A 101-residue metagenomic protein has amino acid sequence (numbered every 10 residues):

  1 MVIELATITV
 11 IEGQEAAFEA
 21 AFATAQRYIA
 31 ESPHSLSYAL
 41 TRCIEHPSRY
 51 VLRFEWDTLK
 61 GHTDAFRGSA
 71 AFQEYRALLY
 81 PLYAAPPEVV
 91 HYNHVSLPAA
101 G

Functional and structural regions predicted by a protein language model:
V2, A39-V51, R76-G101: Glycine-rich beta-strand-turn "strand-cap" elements at beta-sheet edges
I3-I8: Active-site-flanking beta-strand signature of metal-NTP-handling nucleotidyl enzymes and homologous cyclase-like
T9, T41, R53-E55: Short hydrophobic/aromatic beta-strand micro-patches that form the beta-sheet surface supporting nucleotide- or nucleic
V10-F18: Short, surface-exposed ligand-recognition loops at beta-strand->loop->(often short) alpha-helix junctions that present
E12, I44-H46, W56: Short loop/turn positions at the edges of beta-strands in beta-sheet-rich folds
T24-L36, E55-V90: An amphipathic, aromatic/His-enriched active-site/gating alpha helix that lines ligand/cofactor pockets
